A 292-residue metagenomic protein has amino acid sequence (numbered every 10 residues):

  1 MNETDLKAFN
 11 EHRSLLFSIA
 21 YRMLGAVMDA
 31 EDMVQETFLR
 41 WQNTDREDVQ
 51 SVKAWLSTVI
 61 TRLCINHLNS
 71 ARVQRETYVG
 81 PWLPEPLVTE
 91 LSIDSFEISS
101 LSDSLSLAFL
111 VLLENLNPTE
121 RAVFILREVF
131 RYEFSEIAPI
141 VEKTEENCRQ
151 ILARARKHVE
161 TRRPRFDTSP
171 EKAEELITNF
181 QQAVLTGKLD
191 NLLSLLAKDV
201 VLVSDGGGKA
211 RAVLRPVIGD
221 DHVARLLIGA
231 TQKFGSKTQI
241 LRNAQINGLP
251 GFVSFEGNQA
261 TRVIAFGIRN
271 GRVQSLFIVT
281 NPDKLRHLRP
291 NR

Functional and structural regions predicted by a protein language model:
M1-S18, M28, E47: A short, charge-rich alpha-helical start-of-domain segment used by transcription regulators
E11, S92-E120, A173-E174, T178 (+1 more regions): Amphipathic alpha-helical segment used for protein-protein interaction
L16, A30-W41, L56-V59, A108 (+2 more regions): Short, small-hydrophobic-rich alpha-helical interface motif
Q35-K53, S70-R72, T161-F166: Sigma70-family region 2
T58-V79: Arg/Lys-rich amphipathic alpha helix in sigma70-family domain 2
Q74-I98: Internal acidic/polar
P118-T119, L126-N147: Helix-turn-helix DNA-binding module
P139-I140, E145-G229: Solvent-exposed, charged amphipathic helical/linker segments at domain boundaries
